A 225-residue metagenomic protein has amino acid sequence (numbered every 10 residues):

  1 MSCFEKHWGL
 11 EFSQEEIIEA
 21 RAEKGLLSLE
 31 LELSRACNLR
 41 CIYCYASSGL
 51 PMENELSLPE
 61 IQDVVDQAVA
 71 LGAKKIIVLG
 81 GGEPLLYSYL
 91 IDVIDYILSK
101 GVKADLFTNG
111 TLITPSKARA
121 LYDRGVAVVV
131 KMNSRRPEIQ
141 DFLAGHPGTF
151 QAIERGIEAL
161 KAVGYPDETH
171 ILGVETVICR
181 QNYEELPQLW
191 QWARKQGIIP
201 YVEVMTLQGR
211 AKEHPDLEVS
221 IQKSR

Functional and structural regions predicted by a protein language model:
M1-L10, L56, D123-R124, V129-R225: Radical SAM enzyme [4Fe-4S]-AdoMet core and its adjacent flexible, acidic and glycine-rich loops/tails across
S2-V126: Conserved alpha-helical substructure of the radical SAM core
